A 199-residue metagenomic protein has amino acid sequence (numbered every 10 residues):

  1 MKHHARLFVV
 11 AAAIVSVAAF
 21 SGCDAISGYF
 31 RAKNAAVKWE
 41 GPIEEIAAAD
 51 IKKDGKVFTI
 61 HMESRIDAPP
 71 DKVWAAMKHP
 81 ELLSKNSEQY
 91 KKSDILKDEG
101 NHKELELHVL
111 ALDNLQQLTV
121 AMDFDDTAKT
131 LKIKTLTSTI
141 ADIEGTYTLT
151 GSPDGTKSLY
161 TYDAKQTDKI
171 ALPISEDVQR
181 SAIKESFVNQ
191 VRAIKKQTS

Functional and structural regions predicted by a protein language model:
M1-V9: Bacterial N-terminal signal peptides that target proteins for export
V9-S16: Hydrophobic helical h-region of N-terminal Sec-dependent signal peptides in bacterial secretory/periplasmic proteins
A19-G22: C-terminal motif of bacterial Sec signal peptides marking the signal peptidase cleavage site
D24-D98: Hydrophobic ligand-binding cavity/cleft-lining segments
S64-D71, M77, P173, D177-V188: Soluble non-cytosolic domains of exported or imported proteins
R65, S84, D94-A141, N189-S199: Glycine-rich portal/gate segments that line the openings of hydrophobic small-molecule binding cavities
I66, M77-P80, S87-Y90, V109-A111 (+5 more regions): A mature extracytoplasmic/lumenal domain signature
T135-E185: Beta-strand/loop substructures that line and gate deep hydrophobic ligand-binding cavities in soluble
